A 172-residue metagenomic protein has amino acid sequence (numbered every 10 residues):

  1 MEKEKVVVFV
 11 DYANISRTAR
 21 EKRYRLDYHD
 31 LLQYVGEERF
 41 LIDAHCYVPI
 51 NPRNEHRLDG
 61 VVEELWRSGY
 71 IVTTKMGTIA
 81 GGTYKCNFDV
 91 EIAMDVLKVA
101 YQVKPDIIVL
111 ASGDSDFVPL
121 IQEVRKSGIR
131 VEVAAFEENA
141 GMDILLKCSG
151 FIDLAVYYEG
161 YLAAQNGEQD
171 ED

Functional and structural regions predicted by a protein language model:
M1-V90, R130, N139: Domain-level signal for Mg2+-assisted phosphodiester chemistry and nucleotide/NA-binding surfaces in nucleic-acid
T18, R57, D95, P119-L120 (+1 more regions): Phosphate- and divalent-cation-binding pockets in alpha/beta enzyme and binding domains that engage nucleotide-derived
T78, A135-A140, A155-G160: Short, acidic/turn-prone active-site loops that include or flank metal/cofactor- and phosphate-binding residues
T78-A111: Internal catalytic-core helix/loop-beta-alpha segment that presents or stabilizes conserved functional determinants
Q102-L146: Active-site histidine-anchored catalytic micro-motif
S149-G150: Receiver (REC) domain switch/active-site residues of two-component response regulators
V156-D172: A charged, well-structured terminal subsegment
